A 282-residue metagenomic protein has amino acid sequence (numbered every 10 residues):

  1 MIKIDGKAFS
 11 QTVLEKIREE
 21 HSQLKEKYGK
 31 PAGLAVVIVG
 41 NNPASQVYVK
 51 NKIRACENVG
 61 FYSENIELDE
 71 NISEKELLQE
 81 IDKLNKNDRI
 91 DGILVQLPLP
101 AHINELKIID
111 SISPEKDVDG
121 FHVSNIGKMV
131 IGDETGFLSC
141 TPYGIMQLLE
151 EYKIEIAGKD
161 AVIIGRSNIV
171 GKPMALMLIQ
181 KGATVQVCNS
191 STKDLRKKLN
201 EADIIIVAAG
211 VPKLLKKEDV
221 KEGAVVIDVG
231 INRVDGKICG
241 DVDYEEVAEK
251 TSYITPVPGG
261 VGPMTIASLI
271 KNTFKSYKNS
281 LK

Functional and structural regions predicted by a protein language model:
M1-G29: Positively charged, low-complexity intrinsically disordered leader regions
P31-N41: Short beta-strand segments enriched in small/hydrophobic residues
V39-I53, G136-V225, K237-A248: Glycine-rich phosphate/diphosphate-binding loop of Rossmann-like nucleotide-binding domains
C56-E70, V185-V187: Short beta-strand elements in bilobed, periplasmic/extracellular small-molecule ligand-binding domains
E76-D88: Short, well-structured alpha-helical segments in soluble
V95-I156: Anion-binding alpha/beta catalytic cores of soluble intermediary-metabolism enzymes, centered on
P98, A208-V211, G230-I231: Short glycine-/small-residue-rich Rossmann-like dinucleotide-binding loops
L106-I126, G230-L281: Rossmann-fold NAD(P)-binding glycine/threonine-rich loop
